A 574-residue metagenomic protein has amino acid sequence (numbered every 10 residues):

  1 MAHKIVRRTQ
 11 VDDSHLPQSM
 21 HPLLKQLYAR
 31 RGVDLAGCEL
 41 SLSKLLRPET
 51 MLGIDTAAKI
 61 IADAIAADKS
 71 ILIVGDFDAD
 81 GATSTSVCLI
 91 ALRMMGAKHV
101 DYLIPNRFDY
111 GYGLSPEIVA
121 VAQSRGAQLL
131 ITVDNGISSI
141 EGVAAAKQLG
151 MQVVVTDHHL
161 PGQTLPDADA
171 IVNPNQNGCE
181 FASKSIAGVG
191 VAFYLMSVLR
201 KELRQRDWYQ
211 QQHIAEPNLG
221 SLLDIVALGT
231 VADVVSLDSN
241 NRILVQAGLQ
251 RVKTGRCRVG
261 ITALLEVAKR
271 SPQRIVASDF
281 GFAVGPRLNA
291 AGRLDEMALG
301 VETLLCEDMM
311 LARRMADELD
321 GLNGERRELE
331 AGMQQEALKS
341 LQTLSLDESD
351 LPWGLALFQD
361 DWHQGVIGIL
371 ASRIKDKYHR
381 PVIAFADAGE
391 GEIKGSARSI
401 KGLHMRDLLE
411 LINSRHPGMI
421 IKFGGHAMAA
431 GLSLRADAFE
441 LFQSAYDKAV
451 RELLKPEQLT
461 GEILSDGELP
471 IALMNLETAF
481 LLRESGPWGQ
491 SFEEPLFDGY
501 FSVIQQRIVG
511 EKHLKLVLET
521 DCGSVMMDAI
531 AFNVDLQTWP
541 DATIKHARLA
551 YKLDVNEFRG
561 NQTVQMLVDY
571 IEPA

Functional and structural regions predicted by a protein language model:
M1: Interfaces and regulatory segments of ATP-dependent nucleotide/adenylate/phosphodiester-chemistry enzymes
R8-L129, L149-G150, D167, K201-A438 (+2 more regions): Hydrophobic helix-and-loop "lid/oligomerization" segment in the mid-to-C-terminal part of catalytic domains
A62-D63, Q163-N173, L518-G523: Acidic-glycine-rich active-site phosphate/pyrophosphate-binding loop
A66-A67, M309-D317, G321-A356, E390 (+1 more regions): Mid-to-C-terminal polyanion-binding domains and interfaces
A120-V189, F193-Q210: Active-site cavity-forming subdomains of large catalytic enzyme subunits
E141-A145, L370-R373, E477: A short acidic, amphipathic alpha-helical/loop segment
H158-H159, H363, H426, H513: Histidine-centered active-site/metal-ligand motif
G190, G368, S372, L549: Short alpha-helical basic/polar micro-motif
